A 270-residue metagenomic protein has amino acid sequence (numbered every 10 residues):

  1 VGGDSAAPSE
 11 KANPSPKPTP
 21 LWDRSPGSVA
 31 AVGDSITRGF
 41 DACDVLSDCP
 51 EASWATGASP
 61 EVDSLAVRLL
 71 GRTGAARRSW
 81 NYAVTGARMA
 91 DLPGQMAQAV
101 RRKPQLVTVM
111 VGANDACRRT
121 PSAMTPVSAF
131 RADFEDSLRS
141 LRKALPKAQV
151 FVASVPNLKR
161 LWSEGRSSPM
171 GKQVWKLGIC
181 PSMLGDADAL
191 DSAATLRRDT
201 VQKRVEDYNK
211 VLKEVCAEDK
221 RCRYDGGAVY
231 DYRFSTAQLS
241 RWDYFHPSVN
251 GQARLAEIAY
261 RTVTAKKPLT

Functional and structural regions predicted by a protein language model:
V1-P26, R139, K143, K147 (+4 more regions): Polybasic, low-complexity, intrinsically disordered segments
G3-W80: Serine-esterase "nucleophile elbow" of acetyl-processing enzymes
R38, R88, K159: Flexible, glycine-rich phosphate/dinucleotide-binding loops and adjacent beta-alpha linkers at cofactor/substrate
A42, R118-T120, A256-E257: Short, function-defining helix-loop hinge/capping sites that tune catalysis or transport
V45-C49, W242-T270: C-terminal or late-domain output modules
L46-A132: Conserved SGNH/GDSL esterase-like catalytic core that processes O-acyl groups on lipids and polysaccharides
R72, S235, K266-L269: Cytoplasmic membrane-interface segments at the C-terminal ends of transmembrane helices
M96-W242, V249, R261-T264: Alpha-helical cap/lid subdomain in secreted, periplasmic, or secretory-pathway luminal O-acyl-processing enzymes
